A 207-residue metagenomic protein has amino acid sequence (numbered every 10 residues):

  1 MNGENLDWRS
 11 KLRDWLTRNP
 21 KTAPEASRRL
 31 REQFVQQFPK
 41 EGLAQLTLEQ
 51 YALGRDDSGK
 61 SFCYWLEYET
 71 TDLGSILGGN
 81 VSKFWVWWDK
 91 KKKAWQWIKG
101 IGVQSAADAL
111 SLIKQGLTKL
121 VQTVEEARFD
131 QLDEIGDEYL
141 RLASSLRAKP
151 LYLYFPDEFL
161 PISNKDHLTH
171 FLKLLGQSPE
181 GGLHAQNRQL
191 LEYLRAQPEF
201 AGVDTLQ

Functional and structural regions predicted by a protein language model:
M1-L142, D157-Q207: An N-terminal alpha-helical hairpin/helix-loop-helix interaction module that forms a charged, gly/pro-flexible surface
L142, A148-P150: Conserved beta-strand->loop/alpha-helix structural units within folded catalytic cores of enzymes with alpha/beta
L153: Short active-site loop/helix that positions an aromatic residue
